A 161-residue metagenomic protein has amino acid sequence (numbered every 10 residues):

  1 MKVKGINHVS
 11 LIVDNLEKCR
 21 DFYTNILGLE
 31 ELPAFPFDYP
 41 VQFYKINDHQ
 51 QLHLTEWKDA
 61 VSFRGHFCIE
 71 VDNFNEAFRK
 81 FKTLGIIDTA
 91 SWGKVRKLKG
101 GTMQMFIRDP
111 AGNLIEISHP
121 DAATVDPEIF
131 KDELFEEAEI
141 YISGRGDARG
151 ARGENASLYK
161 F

Functional and structural regions predicted by a protein language model:
I6-H8, F63-F67: Eukaryotic phosphotyrosine signaling hubs
S10-Q51: Core segments of cupin and vicinal oxygen chelate
L16, F67-L114, A122-V125, I140-F161: Vicinal oxygen chelate
L32-A34, S91, I117: Residue-level detector of high-confidence beta-strand sites
F37-V41, V61-F63, L98-M103: Short acidic/glycine-enriched loop/turn segments that link adjacent beta-strands
H53-T55, E116: Conserved beta-strand in the GNAT
V125-L134: Polybasic, low-complexity binding patches
